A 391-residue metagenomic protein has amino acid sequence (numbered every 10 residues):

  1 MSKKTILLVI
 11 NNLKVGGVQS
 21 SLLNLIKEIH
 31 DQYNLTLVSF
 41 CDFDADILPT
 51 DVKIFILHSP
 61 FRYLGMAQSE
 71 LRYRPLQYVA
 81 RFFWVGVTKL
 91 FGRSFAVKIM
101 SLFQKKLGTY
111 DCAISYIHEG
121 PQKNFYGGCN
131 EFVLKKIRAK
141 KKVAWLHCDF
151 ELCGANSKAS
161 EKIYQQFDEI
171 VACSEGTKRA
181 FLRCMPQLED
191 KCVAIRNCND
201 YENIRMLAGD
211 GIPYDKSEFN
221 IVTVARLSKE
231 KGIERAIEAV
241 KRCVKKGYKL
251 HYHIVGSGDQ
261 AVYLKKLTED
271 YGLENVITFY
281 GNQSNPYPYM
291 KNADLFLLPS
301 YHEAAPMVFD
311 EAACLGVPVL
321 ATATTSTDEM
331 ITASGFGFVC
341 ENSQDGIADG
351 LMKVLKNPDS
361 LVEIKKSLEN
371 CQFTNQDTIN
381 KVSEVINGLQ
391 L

Functional and structural regions predicted by a protein language model:
N11-G16, E28-F95: N-terminal strand-loop element at the rim of the active site of nucleotide-sugar-dependent glycosyltransferases
G16-N24, F219-Y248, D259-K265: A conserved mid-protein helix/loop that constitutes part of the nucleotide-sugar donor-binding site
G17, D359-L389: A charged, aromatic-enriched C-terminal amphipathic alpha-helix characteristic of glycosyltransferases across folds
L152-A155, R179-R183, K191-E218: Acidic anion/phosphate-binding donor-loop and adjacent secondary structure in glycosyltransferase catalytic cores
K265-G281: Nucleotide-activated donor-binding/catalytic signature segment of Leloir-type glycosyltransferases, i.e., the conserved
N282, Y301: Aromatic "clamp/platform" in nucleotide-sugar-dependent glycosyltransferases that forms part of the donor/acceptor
P318-A321: Short hydrophobic beta-strand element within catalytic cores of glycosyltransferases and related nucleotide-activated
A333-D345, K353-P358: Conserved acidic donor-binding segment of nucleotide-sugar-dependent glycosyltransferases
